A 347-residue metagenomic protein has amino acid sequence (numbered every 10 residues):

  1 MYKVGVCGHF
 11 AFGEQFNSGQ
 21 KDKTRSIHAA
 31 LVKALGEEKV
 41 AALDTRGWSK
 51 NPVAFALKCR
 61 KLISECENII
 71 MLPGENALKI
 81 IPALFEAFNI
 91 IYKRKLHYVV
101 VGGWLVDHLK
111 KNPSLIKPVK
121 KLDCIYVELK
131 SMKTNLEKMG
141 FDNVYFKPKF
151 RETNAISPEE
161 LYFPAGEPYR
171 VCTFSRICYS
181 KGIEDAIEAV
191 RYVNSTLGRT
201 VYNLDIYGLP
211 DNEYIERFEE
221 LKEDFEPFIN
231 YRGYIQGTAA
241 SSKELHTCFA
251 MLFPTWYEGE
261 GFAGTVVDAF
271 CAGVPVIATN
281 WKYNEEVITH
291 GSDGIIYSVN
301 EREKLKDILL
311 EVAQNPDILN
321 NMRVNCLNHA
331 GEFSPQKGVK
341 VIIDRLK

Functional and structural regions predicted by a protein language model:
Y2-C7, Y162-K181, I187-Y192, L204-D205: Conserved donor-binding/catalytic core segment of Leloir-type glycosyltransferases
D44, N203-R217, G233-Y234: Glycosyltransferase donor-sugar binding loop
G74-L78, K95-K111, C124: A short, histidine- and acid-enriched strand-loop-helix "catalytic/donor-clamping" loop that lines the nucleotide-sugar
K121-P158: Donor nucleotide-sugar binding/catalytic pocket of nucleotide-sugar-dependent glycosyltransferases
E216-Q236: Nucleotide-activated donor-binding/catalytic signature segment of Leloir-type glycosyltransferases, i.e., the conserved
L245-E260, V274: Acidic donor-binding loop of glycosyltransferase active sites
H290-G291, I295-R302, E311-P316: Conserved acidic donor-binding segment of nucleotide-sugar-dependent glycosyltransferases
E311, I318-E332: A short, well-ordered alpha-helix in the C-terminal region of glycosyltransferases
